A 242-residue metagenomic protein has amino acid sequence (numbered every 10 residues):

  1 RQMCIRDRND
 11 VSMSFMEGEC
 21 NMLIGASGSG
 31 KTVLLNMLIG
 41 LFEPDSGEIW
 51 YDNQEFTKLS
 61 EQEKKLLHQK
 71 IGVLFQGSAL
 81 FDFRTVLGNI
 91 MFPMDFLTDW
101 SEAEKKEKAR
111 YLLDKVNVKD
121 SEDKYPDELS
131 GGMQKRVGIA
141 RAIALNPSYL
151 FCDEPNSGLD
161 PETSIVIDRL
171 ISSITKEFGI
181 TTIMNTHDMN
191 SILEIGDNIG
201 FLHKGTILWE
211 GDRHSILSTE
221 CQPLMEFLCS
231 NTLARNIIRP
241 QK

Functional and structural regions predicted by a protein language model:
R1-I5: Short, small-residue-biased leader/transition segments that mark boundaries at the very start of proteins
I39: Helix-to-loop junction immediately C-terminal to a conserved catalytic motif
G47-E55: Conserved ABC transporter NBD signature motif
E55, E102-D120: Conserved ABC ATPase "signature" region
Y125-L129, M133: Conserved ABC ATPase signature
A144-S148: A short, proline-enriched helix->beta-strand linker immediately N-terminal to the Walker B motif in ABC-type P-loop
L150-D153: Catalytic Walker B motif of ABC-type/P-loop ATPase nucleotide-binding domains
